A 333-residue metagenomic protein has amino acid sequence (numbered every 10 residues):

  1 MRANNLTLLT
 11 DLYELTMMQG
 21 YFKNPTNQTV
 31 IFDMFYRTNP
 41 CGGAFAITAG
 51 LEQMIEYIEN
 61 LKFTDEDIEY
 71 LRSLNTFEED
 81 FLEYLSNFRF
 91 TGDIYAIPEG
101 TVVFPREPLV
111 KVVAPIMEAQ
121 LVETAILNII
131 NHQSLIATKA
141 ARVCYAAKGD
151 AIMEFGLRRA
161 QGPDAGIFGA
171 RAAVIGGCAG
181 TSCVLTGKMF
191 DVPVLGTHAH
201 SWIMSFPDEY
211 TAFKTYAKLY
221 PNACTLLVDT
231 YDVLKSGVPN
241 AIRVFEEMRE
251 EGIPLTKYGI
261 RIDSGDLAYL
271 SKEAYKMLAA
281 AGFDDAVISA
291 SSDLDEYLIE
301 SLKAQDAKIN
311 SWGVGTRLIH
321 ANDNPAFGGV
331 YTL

Functional and structural regions predicted by a protein language model:
M1-N222, R249-E250, T332-L333: Ordered alpha/beta subdomains of enzyme catalytic regions
M1-Q28, A173-L333: Helix-rich terminal scaffold detector
